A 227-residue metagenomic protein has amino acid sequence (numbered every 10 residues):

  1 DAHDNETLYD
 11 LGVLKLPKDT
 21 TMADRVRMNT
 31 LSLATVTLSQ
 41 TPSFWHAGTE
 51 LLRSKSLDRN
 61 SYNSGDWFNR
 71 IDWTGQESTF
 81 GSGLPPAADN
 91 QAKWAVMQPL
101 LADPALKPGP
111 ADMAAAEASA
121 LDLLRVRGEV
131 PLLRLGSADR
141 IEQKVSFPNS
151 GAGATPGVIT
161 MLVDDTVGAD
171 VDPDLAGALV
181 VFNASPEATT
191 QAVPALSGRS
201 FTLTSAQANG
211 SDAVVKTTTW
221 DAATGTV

Functional and structural regions predicted by a protein language model:
D1-L179, A184-T190, G198-R199: Loop/helix patches that line or flank the sugar-binding groove of alpha-linked glycan CAZymes
P186-V227: C-terminal beta-sandwich/jelly-roll accessory domains of carbohydrate-active enzymes
